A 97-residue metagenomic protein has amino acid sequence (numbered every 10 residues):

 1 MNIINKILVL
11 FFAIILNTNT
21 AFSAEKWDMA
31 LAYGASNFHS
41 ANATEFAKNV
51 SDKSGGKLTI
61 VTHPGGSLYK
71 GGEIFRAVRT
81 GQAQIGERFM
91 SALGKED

Functional and structural regions predicted by a protein language model:
M1-N5: N-terminal secretory signal peptides that target proteins for export/translocation
K6-T18: Bacterial N-terminal signal peptides
A21-S23: Boundary at the C-terminal end of the N-terminal hydrophobic targeting segment
K26-D97: Short, glycine-/small- and polar/acidic-enriched structural segments that line small-molecule recognition paths
